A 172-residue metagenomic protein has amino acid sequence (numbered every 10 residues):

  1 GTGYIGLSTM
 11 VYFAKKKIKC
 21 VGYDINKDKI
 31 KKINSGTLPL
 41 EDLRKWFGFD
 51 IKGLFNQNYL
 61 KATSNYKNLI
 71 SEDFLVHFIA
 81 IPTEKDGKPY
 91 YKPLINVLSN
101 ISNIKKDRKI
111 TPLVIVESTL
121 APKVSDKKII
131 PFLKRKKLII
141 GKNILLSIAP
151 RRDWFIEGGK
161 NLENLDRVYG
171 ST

Functional and structural regions predicted by a protein language model:
G1, K67-E72, R152-I156: A short acidic, often aromatic-flanked loop/helix-cap motif at beta-alpha or helix-coil junctions that lines enzyme
G1-P39: NAD(P)+-binding Rossmann beta1-loop-alpha1 motif at the extreme N-terminus of oxidoreductases
F13, S35-L38, Y91-I95, K128-P131 (+1 more regions): Short, glycine/charged-enriched secondary-structure capping and boundary segments
K17, E72-F74, L165: Short, well-ordered alpha-helix to beta-strand connector turns
Y23, L43, T63-N65, N143 (+1 more regions): Conserved beta-strand termini and adjacent loop/short-helix elements that scaffold enzyme active sites in alpha/beta
L38-A62: N-terminal glycine-rich dinucleotide-binding loop that anchors FAD/FMN and/or NAD(P) in oxidoreductases
G53-V114, A121-P122: Rossmann-like NAD(P)-binding element
F78-P82, S99, D107-T172: Rossmann-fold dinucleotide-binding core
